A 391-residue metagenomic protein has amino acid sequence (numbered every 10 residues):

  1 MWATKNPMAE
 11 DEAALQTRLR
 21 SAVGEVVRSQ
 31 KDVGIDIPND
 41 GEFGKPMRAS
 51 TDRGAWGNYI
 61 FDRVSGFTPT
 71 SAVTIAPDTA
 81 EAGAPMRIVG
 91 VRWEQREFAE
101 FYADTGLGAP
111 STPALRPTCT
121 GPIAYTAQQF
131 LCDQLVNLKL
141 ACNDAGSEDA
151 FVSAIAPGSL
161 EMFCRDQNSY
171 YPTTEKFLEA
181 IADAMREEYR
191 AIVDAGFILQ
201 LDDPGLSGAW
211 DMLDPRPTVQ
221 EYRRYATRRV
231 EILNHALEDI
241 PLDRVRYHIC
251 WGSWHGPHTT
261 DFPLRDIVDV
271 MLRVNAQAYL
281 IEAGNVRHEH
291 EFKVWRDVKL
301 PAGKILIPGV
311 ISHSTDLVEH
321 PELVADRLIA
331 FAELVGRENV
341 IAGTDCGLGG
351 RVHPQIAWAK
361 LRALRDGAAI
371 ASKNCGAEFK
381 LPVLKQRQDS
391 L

Functional and structural regions predicted by a protein language model:
M1-L391: Domain-level signal for soluble alpha/beta catalytic cores
